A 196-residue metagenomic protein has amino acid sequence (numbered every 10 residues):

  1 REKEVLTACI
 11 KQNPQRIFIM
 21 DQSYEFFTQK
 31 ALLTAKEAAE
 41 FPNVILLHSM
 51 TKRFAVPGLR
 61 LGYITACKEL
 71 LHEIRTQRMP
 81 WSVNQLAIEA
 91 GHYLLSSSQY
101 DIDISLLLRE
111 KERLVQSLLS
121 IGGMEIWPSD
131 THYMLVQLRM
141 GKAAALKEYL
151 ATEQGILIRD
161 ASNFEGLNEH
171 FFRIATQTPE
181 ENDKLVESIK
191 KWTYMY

Functional and structural regions predicted by a protein language model:
R1-F18, Q22-R53: Active-site pre-lysine segment of PLP-dependent enzymes
M20, H48, V83, I158-D160: Hydrophobic residues in well-ordered beta-strands that form the structural core
N43-S120, M124-W127: PLP-dependent aminotransferase class I/II
G58, D130, G166-N168: Short acidic/glycine-enriched loop/turn segments that link adjacent beta-strands
C67, S96, R139, Q177-P179: Residue-level recognition of strand-loop junctions within catalytic nucleotide-signaling folds
L108, I121-Q154, T176: Conserved PLP-binding catalytic core of the aspartate aminotransferase-like
T152-E153, E165-Y196: PLP-dependent enzyme catalytic core of the Aspartate aminotransferase-like
